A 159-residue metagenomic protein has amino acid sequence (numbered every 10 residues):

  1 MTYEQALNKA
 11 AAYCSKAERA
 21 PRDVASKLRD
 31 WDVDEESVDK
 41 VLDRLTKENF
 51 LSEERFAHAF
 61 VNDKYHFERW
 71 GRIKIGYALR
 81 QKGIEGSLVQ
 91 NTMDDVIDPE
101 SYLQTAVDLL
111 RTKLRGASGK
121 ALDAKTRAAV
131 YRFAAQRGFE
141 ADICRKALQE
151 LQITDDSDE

Functional and structural regions predicted by a protein language model:
M1-E159: An alpha-helical, amphipathic repeat domain used for nucleic-acid recognition, typified by the mTERF helical solenoid
